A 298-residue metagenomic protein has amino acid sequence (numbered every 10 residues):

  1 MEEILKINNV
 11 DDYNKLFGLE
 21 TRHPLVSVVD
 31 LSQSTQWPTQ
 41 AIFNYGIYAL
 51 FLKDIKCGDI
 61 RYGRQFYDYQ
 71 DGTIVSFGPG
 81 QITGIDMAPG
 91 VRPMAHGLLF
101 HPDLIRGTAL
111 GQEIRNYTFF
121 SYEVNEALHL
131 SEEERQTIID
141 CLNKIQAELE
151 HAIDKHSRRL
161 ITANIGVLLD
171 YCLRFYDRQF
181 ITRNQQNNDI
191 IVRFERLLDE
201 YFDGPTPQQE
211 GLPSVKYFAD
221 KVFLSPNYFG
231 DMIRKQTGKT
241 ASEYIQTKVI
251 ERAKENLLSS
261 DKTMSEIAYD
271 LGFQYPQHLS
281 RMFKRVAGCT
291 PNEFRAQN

Functional and structural regions predicted by a protein language model:
M1-Y67: Generic protein-terminus/edge-of-domain signal
R64-S76: Short acidic-glycine-tyrosine-enriched beta hairpin
G72, F229, H278-L279, F283: Short hydrophobic/aromatic patch on the recognition helix
A88-I153: A hydrophobic/aromatic-rich effector-binding and dimerization subdomain of bacterial HTH-type transcriptional regulators
Q136-D199: An amphipathic alpha-helical interaction segment
T162, N184-V222, E243-K262: A short, Lys/Arg-enriched amphipathic alpha-helix from helix-turn-helix/homeodomain DNA-binding modules
K235-Q274, A296-N298: Terminal helix-turn-helix DNA-binding modules in bacterial transcription factors
S280-N298: …primarily DNA-binding HTH/wHTH and HhH modules…
